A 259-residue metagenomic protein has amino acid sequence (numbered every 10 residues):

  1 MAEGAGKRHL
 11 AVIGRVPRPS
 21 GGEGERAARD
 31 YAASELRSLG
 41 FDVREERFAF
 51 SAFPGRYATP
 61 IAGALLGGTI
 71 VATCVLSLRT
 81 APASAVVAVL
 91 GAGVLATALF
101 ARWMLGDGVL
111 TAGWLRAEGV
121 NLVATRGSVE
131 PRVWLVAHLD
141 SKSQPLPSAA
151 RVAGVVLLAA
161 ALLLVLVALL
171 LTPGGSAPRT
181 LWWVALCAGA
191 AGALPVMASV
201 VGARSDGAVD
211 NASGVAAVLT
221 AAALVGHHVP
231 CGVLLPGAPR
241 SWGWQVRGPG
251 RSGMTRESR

Functional and structural regions predicted by a protein language model:
M1-R259: Secretory-pathway/membrane protein signature
